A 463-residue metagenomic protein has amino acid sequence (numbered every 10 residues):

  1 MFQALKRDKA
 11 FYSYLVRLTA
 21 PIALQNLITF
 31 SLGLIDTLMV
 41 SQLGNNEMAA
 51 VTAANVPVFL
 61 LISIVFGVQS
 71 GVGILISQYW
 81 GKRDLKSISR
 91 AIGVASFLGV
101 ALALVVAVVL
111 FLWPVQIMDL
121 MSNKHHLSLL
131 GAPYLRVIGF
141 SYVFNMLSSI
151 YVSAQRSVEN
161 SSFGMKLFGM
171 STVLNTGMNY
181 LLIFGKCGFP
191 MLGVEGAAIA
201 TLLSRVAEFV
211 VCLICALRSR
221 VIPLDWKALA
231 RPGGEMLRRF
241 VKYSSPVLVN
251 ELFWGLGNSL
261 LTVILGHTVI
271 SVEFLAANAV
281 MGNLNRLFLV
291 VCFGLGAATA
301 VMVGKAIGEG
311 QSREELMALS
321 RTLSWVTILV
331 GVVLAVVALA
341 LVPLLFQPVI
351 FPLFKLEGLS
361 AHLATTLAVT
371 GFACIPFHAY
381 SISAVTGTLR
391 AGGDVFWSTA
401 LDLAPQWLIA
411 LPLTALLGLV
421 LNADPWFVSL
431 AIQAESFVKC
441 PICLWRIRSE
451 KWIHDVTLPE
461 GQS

Functional and structural regions predicted by a protein language model:
M1-I22, I76-S141, F189-S245, V303-C374 (+1 more regions): Short alpha-helical transmembrane segments in multi-pass integral membrane proteins
R7-L38, Q42-L43, F59-G71, L75 (+6 more regions): N-terminal transmembrane alpha-helices
R17-G33, V137, S148, S171 (+5 more regions): Transmembrane helical elements of multi-pass membrane transporters/channels
L24, I28, L32, L61-V65 (+14 more regions): Residue-level hotspots within pore-lining transmembrane alpha-helices of multi-pass secondary transporters
L27-A49, M118-H125, L181-L192, L252-N283 (+4 more regions): Helix-terminus/linker motif at the lipid-water interface of multi-pass membrane proteins
M48-V108, N145-G164, L275-P343, A379-S398: Small-residue-rich hydrophobic transmembrane alpha-helices
L60-S63, N175-N179, F209-L213, R286-V290 (+3 more regions): Hydrophobic transmembrane alpha-helices of multi-pass small-molecule transporters
Q69, I138-R156, G164-T172, A197-C212 (+4 more regions): Short runs within selected transmembrane alpha-helices of multi-pass transporters and secretion channels
